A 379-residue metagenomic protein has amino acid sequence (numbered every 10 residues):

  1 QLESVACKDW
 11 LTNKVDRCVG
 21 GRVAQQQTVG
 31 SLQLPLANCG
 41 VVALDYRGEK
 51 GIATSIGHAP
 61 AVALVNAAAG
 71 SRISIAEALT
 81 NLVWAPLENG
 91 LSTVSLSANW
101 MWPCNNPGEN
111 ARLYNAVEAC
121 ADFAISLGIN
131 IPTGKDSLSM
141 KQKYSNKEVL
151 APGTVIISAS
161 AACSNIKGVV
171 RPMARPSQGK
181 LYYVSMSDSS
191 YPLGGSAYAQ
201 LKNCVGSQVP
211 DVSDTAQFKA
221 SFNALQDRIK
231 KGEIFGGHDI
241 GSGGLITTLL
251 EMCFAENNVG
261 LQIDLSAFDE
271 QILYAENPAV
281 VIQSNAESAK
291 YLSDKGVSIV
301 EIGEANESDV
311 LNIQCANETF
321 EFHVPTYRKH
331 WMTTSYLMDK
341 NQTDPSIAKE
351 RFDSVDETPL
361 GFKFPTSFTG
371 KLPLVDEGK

Functional and structural regions predicted by a protein language model:
Q1-G48, P60-A63, L87, G108 (+4 more regions): Intein/HINT protein-splicing elements and their conserved insertion hotspots or analogous self-processing inserts
A43-S55, N89-V94: Short coil-to-beta-strand
T54-S55, S95-P103, G236, K379: Short glycine-rich or small-residue beta-strand-to-loop segments that form or flank ligand, phosphate, metal/Fe-S
L64-Q142: A glycine-rich phosphate/pyrophosphate-binding beta-strand-loop-alpha-helix module
A76, P176, V280: Short alpha-helical basic/polar micro-motif
E276-P278: A structural-propensity feature for long, helix-poor, extended segments
V281-N285: Short hydrophobic/aromatic beta-strand micro-patches that form the beta-sheet surface supporting nucleotide- or nucleic
